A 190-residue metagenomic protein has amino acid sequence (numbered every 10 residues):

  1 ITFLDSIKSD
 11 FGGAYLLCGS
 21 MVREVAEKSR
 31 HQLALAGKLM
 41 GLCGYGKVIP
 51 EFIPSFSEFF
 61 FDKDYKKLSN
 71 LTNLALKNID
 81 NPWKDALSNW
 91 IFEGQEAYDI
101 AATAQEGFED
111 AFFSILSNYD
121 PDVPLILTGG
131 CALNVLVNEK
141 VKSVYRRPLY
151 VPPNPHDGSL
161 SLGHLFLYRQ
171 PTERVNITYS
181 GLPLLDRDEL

Functional and structural regions predicted by a protein language model:
I1-Y98, E139-S143, L165-L190: A short helix-loop
I7-G12, D99-T103, V123-P124, P148-P155: A short glycine/serine-rich beta->alpha loop
G12-G19, E106, V135, P155: Short, amphipathic alpha-helical segments
L87-N118, V123: Adenine-nucleotide phosphate-binding core of ATP-dependent small-molecule kinases
D110-R187: Catalytic phosphate/nucleotide-handling subdomain of diverse soluble enzymes
